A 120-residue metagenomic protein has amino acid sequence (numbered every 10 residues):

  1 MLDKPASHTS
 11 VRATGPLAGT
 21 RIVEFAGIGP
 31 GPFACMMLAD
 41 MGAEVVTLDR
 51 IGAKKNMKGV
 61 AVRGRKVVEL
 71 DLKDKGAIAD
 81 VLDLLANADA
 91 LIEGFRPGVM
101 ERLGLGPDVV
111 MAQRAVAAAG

Functional and structural regions predicted by a protein language model:
M1-G120: N-terminal helix-loop segment corresponding to the beta1-alpha1 unit of nucleotide/adenylate-binding folds
